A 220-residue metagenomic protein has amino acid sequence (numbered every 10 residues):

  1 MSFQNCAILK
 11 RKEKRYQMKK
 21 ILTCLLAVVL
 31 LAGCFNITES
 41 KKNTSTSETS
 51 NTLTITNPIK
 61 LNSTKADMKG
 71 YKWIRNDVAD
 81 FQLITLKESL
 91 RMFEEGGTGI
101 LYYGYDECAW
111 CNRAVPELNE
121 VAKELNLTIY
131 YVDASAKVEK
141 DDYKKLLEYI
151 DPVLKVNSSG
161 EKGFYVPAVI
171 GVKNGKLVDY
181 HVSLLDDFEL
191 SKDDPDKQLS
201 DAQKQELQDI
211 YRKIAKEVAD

Functional and structural regions predicted by a protein language model:
M1-Q17: Short, Lys/Arg-enriched N-terminal segments with co-localized hydrophobic residues within the first ~10-30 amino acids
K19-A27: Sec-dependent signal peptide recognition, specifically the positively charged N-region followed immediately by
A32-G33: C-terminal motif of bacterial Sec signal peptides marking the signal peptidase cleavage site
S40-G96, Q198, Q205-D220: N-terminal leader/targeting and pre-domain segments
E94-D106: Short active-site neighborhood of thiol/selenol oxidoreductases, capturing the structured segment around
N112-L125: Typically the conserved alpha-helix immediately C-terminal to a functionally engaged Cys/Sec in thioredoxin-like
V132-V178: Thioredoxin-like thiol-disulfide oxidoreductase module
K162-D220: Non-catalytic, surface beta->alpha helical segment in thiol-disulfide oxidoreductase systems
